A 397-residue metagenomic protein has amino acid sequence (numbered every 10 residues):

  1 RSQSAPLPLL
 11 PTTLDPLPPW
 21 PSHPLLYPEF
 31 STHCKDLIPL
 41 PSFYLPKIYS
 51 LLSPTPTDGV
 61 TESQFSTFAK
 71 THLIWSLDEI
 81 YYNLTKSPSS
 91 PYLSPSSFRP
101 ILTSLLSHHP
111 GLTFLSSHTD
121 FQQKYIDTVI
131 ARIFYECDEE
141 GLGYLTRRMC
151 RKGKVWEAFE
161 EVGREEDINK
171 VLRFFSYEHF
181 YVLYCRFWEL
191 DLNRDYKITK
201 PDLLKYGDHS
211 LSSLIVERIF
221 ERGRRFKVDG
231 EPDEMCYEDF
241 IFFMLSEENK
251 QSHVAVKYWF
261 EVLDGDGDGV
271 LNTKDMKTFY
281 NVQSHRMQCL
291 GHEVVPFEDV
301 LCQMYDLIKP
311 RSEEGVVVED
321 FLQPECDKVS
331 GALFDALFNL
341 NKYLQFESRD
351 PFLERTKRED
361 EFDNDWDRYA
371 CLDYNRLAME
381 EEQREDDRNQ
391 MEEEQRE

Functional and structural regions predicted by a protein language model:
R1-P18, Y181, G207-S210, I215 (+3 more regions): Long, highly charged low-complexity segments
A5-A69, W75-P95, P100, S116-L142 (+4 more regions): Primarily EF-hand calcium-binding motifs
F30-T32, T67, F98-P100, C150-K152 (+8 more regions): Conserved beta-strand elements of beta-rich interaction domains across eukaryotes, especially beta-propellers
P39-L40, S107, G111, D138-E139 (+5 more regions): Flexible helix-coil junctions and inter-repeat linker/turn elements that act as hinges within alpha-solenoid scaffolds
F43, L77-D78, S94, P110-F114 (+9 more regions): Intrinsically disordered, low-complexity regions enriched in proline, serine, glycine and charged residues
Y92-S107, N272-T278: Conserved long hydrophobic alpha-helices within structured protein cores
F98-Q123, R147-V171: Short, flexible helix-coil linker/hinge segments at the edges of structured domains or between repeats
L145-C150, K154-I219, R225, E234-C236: Extended repeat-based solenoid scaffolds, especially LRR ectodomains and other repeat-derived architectures
